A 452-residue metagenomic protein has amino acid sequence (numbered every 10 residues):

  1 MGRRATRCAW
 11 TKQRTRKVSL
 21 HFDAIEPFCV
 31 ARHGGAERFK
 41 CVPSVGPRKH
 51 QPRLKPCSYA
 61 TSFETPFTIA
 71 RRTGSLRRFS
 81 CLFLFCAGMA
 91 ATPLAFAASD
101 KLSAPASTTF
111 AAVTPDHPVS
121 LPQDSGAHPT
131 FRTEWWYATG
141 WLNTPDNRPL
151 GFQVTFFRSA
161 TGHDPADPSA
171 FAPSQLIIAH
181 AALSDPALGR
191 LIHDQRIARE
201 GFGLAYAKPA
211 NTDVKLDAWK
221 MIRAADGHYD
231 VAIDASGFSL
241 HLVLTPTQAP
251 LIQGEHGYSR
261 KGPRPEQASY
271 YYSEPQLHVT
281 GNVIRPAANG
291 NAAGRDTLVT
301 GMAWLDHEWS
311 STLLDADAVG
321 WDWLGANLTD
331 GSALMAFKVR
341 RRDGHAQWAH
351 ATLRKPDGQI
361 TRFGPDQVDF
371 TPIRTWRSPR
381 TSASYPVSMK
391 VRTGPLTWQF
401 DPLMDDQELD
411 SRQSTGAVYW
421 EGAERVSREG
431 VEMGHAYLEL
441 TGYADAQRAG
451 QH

Functional and structural regions predicted by a protein language model:
M1, V18, I25, V30 (+3 more regions): Short hydrophobic transmembrane-like helices used for membrane targeting/insertion
G2, G34-G35, G46, G74 (+2 more regions): Residue-identity detector for glycine
G2-R4, T15-V18, E37-K40, L54 (+4 more regions): Compositionally biased, low-complexity segments
T6, T15, P27-A31, A36-C41 (+3 more regions): N-terminal amphipathic/hydrophobic targeting modules at extreme N-termini, encompassing cleavable Sec/SRP-type signal
Q13, H21, H33, H50-Q51 (+1 more regions): Low-complexity, intrinsically disordered or signal/transmembrane-proximal segments
S80-A91: Bacterial N-terminal signal peptides
F96-H452: Structured soluble/peripheral alpha/beta segments that form catalytic or ligand/cofactor-binding pockets
